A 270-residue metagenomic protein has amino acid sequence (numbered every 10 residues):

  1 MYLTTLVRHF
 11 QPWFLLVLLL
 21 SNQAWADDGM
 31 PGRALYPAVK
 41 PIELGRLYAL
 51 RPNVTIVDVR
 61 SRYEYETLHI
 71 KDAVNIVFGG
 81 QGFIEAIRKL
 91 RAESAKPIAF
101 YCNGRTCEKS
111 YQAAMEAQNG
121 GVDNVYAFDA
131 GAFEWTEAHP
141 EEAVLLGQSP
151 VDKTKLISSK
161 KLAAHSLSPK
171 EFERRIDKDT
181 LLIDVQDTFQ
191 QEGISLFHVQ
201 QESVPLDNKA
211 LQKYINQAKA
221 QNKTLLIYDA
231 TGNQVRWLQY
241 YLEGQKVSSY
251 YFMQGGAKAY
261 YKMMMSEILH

Functional and structural regions predicted by a protein language model:
Y2-L3, W25-I42, E66-F100, G104-L181 (+1 more regions): Rhodanese-like catalytic fold shared by cysteine-dependent sulfurtransferases and DSP/PTP-type phosphatases
Y2-W13: Bacterial N-terminal signal peptides that target proteins for export
Q11-S21: Bacterial N-terminal signal peptides
P12-W13, Y48, I87, R174: Residue-level detector of transmembrane insertion/anchoring sites
A34-V57, Y63-Y65: N-terminal secretory signal peptides
I56-D58, L182-D184: Structural scaffold elements adjacent to functional motifs in cytosolic proteins
S61, D187: Short glycine-/small-residue-rich Rossmann-like dinucleotide-binding loops
